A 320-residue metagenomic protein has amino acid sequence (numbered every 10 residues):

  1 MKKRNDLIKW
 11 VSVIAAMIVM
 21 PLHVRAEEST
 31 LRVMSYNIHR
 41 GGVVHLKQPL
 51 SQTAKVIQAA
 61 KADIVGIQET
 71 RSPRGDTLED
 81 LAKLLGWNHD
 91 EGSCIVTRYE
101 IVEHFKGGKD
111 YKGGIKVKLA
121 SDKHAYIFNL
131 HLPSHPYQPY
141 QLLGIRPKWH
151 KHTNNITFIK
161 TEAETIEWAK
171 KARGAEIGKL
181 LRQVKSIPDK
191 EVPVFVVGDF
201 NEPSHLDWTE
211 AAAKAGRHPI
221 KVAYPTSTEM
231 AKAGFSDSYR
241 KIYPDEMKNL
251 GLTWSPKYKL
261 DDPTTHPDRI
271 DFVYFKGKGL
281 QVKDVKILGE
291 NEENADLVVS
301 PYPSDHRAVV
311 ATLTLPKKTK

Functional and structural regions predicted by a protein language model:
K3, K9-I14, I18, L22-K83 (+4 more regions): N-terminal, active-site-proximal structural segment of metallo-dependent hydrolase catalytic domains
L31-I38, T53-R74, I127-L130, E164-A211 (+4 more regions): Active-site beta-strand/loop signature of hydrolases that rely on acidic residues for catalysis
S35-S51, S72, P133-A172: Acidic/histidine-rich helix-loop elements that form or flank divalent-metal/phosphate-binding sites at the catalytic
R40-K47, G66, P136-Q138, H205 (+2 more regions): Short, solvent-exposed loop/turn elements at domain surfaces
S51-Q52, L81-L84, G144-R146, A211-A215 (+1 more regions): Glycine-rich, phosphate-binding/catalytic loops in enzymes
Q68-W149, I287: Structured beta-strand-rich core segments of catalytic domains in phosphoester-bond hydrolases
G107, K116-K118, K185-F195, N201-K320: Metal-dependent phosphoester-hydrolase catalytic domains
